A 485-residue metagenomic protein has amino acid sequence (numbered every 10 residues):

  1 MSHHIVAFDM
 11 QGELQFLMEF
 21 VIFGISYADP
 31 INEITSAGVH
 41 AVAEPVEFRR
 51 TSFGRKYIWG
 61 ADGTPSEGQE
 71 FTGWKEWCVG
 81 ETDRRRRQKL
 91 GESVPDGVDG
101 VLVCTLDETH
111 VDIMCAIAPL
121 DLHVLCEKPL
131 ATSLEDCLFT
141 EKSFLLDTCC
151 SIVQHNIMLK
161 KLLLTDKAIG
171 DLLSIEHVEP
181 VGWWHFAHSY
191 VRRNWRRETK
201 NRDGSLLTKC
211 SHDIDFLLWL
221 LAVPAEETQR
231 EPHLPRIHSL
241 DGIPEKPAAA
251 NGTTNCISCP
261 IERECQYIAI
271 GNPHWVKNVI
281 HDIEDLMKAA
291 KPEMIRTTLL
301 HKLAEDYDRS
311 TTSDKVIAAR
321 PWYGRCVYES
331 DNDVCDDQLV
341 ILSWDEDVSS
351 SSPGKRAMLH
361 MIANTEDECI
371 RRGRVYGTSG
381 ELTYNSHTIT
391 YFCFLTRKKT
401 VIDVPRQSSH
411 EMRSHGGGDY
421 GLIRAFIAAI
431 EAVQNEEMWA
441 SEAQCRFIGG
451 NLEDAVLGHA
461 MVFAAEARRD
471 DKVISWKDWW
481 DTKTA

Functional and structural regions predicted by a protein language model:
M1, N32, L102, W322-G324 (+4 more regions): C-terminal helix-rich "cap/oligomerization" subdomain common to oxidoreductases
M1-L122, L138-S143: N-terminal glycine-/serine-/threonine-rich beta1-alpha1-beta2 phosphate-ribose binding loop of Rossmann-like
K128: Short basic (Lys/Arg) and small-residue
A131-L206, S211-I214: A contiguous active-site-proximal alpha/beta segment in oxidoreductase catalytic domains
S151-V153, V178-G182, P232-S239, E346 (+1 more regions): Glycine-rich beta-alpha junction loops
W195, T199, G204, T208-K277: Active-site-lining helix/loop region of Rossmann-like oxidoreductase modules
P244-G421: NAD(P)-dinucleotide binding in Rossmann-like oxidoreductases
